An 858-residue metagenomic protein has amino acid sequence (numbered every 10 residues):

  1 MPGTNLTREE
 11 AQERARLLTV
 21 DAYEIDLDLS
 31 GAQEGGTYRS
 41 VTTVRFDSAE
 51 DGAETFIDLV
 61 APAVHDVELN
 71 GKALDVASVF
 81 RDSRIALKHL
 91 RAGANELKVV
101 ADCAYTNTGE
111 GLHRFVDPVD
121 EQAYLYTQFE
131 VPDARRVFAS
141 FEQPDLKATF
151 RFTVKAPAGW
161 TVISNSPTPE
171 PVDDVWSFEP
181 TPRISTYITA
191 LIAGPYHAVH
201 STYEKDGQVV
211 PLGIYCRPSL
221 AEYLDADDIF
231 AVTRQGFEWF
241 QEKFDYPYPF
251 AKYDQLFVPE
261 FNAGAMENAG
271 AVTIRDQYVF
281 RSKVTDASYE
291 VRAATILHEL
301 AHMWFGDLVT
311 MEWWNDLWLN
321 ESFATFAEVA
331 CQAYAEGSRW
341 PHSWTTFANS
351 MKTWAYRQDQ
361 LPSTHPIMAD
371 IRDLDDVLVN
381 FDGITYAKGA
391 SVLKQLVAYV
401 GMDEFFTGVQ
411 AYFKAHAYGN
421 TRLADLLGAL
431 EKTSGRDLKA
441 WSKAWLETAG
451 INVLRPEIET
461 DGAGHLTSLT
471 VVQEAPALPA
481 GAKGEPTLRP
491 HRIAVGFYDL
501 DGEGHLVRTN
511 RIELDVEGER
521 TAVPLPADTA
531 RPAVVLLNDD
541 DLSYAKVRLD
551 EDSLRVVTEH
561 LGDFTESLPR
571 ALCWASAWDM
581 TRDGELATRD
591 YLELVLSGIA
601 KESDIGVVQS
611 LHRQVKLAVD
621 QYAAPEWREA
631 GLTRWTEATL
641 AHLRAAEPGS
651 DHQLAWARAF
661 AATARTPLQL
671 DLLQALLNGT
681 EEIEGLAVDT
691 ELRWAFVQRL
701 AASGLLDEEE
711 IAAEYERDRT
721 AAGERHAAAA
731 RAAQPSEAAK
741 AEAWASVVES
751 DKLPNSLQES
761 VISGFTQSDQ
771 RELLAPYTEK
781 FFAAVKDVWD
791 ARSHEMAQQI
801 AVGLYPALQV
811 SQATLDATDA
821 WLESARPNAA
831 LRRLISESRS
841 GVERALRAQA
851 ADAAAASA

Functional and structural regions predicted by a protein language model:
M1-R39, D47, H65, D117-Y124 (+2 more regions): N-terminal, polar/Ser/Thr-rich
L17, D102-E204, D227, D370 (+2 more regions): Extended, low-hydrophobicity, Ser/Thr/Pro/Gly-biased non-transmembrane segments
T43-A61, E142, R151-K155, A424 (+1 more regions): Surface-exposed beta-strand/loop patches in extracellular or lumenal glycoproteins
E54, A73-R91, Q128-R135, D276-T295: Aromatic/His-enriched, Gly/Pro-containing loop or helix-boundary segments that lie immediately adjacent to catalytic
T55, V60-P118, A139, E519-R531: A surface-exposed beta-strand-loop module
A63-N70, L438-K439, A449-N538: Beta-strand-rich binding/interaction modules
F178, Q208-V209, G213-A482, L617 (+4 more regions): Hydrophobic alpha-helical and helix-loop surface patches within well-folded domains that function as non-catalytic
A463-L466, H505-L506, P524-A858: Long, ordered, helix-rich scaffold segments
